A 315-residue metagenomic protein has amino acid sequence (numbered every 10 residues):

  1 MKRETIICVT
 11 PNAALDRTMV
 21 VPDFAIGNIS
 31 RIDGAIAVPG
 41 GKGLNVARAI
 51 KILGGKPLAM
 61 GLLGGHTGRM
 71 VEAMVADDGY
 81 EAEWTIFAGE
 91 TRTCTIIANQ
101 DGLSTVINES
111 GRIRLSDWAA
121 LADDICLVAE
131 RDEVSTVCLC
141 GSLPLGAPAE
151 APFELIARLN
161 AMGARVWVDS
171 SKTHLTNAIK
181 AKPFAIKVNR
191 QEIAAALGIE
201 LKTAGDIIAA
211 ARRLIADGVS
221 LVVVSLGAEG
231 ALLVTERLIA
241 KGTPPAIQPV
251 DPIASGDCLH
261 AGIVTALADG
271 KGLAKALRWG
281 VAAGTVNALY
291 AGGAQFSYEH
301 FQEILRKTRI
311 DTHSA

Functional and structural regions predicted by a protein language model:
M1-G27: Positively charged, low-complexity intrinsically disordered leader regions
T5-I7, T105, S135-T136, L221: Structural motif
I7, L58, E83, W167-D169 (+1 more regions): Structural detector of well-ordered beta-strand residues that form the stable sheet scaffold of enzyme domains
R31-T91, I304-K307: Substrate-binding N-lobe of the ribokinase-like
T93-I97, G230-L233: Short beta-strand scaffold segments in enzyme catalytic cores
I97-E133: Conserved phosphate-binding/catalytic loop of the ribokinase/pfkB sugar-kinase fold
S135-D206: Conserved beta-alpha-beta core of the PfkB/ribokinase-like small-molecule kinase fold
R158-A161, T176, A204-A315: Conserved phosphate-binding/catalytic region of the ribokinase-like
